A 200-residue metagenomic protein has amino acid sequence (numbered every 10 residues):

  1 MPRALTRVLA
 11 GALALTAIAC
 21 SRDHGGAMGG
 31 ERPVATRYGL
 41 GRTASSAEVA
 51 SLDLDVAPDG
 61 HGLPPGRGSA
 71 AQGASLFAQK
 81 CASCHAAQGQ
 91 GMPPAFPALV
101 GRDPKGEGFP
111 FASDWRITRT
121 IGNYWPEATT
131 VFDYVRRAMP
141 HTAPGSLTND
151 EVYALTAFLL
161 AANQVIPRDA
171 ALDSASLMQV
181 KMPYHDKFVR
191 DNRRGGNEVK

Functional and structural regions predicted by a protein language model:
M1-L9: Bacterial N-terminal signal peptides that target proteins for export
T16-A19: C-terminal motif of bacterial Sec signal peptides marking the signal peptidase cleavage site
S21-D23: Bacterial signal peptide processing site
G39-L76, M92, P140-P144: Electrostatic cytochrome c docking/interface patches
G73, F77-Q88, L99, L155-L159: The canonical Cys-X-X-Cys-His
A74, Q90-V131, R136, P140 (+1 more regions): Gly/Gly-Pro-rich "capping" loops immediately C-terminal to redox-active cysteine motifs in periplasmic/lumenal
T142-K200: Flexible coil segments in periplasmic/lumen-exposed cytochrome c-class electron-transfer proteins
